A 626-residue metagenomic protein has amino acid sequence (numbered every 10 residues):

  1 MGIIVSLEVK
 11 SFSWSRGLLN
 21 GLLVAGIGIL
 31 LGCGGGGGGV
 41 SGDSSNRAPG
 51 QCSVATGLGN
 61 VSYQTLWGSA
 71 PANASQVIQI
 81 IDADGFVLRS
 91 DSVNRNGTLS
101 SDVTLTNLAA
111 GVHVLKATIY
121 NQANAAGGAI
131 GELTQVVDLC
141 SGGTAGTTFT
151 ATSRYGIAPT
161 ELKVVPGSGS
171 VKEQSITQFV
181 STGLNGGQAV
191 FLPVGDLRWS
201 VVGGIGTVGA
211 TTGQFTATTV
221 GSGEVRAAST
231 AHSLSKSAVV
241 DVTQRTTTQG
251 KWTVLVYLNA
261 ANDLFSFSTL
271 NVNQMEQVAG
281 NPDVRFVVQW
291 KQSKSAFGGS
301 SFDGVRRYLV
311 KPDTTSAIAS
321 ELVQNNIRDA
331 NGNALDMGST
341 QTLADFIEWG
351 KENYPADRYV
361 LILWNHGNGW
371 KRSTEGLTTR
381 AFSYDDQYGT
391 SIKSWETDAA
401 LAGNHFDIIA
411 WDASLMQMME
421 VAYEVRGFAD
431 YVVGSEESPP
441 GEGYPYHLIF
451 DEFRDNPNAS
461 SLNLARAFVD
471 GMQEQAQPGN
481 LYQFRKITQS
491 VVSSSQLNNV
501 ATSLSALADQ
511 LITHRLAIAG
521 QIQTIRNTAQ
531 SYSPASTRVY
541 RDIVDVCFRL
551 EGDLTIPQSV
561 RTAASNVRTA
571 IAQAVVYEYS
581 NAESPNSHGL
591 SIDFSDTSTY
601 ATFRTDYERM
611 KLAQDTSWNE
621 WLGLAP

Functional and structural regions predicted by a protein language model:
I29-G32: C-terminal motif of bacterial Sec signal peptides marking the signal peptidase cleavage site
G34-G38: Bacterial signal peptide processing site
G42, N46-P49, S92-T98, Y120-G156: Structured interaction patches on ligand/partner-binding surfaces of diverse proteins
S100-V114: Short Pro-Gly-centered beta-turn/loop motif in secreted/extracellular proteins
A110-N124, A227: A short, solvent-exposed beta-strand micro-motif common in secreted/extracellular proteins
I157-R245: Extracytoplasmic soluble-region selector
R245-P355: N-terminal extension/subdomain marker
E375-P626: Terminal, contiguous helix-loop blocks that mediate binding/assembly
